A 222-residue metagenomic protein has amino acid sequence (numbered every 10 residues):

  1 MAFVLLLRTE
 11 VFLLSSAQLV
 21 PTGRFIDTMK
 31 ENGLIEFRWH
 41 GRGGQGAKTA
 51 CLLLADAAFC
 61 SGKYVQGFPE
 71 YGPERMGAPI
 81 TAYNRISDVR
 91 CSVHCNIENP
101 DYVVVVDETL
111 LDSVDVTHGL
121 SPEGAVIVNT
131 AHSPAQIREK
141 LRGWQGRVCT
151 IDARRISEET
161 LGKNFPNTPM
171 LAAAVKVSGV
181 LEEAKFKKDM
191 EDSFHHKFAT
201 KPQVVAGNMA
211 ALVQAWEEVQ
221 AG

Functional and structural regions predicted by a protein language model:
A2-F3, T9-V11, S16: Intrinsically disordered, low-complexity segments enriched in serine/proline and basic residues
R8-T9, F25: Intrinsically disordered, low-complexity regulatory regions of eukaryotic regulatory proteins
L19: Cationic, low-complexity basic patches in intrinsically disordered or flexible, solvent-exposed regions
G23-G222: Active-site cofactor/cluster-binding pocket
